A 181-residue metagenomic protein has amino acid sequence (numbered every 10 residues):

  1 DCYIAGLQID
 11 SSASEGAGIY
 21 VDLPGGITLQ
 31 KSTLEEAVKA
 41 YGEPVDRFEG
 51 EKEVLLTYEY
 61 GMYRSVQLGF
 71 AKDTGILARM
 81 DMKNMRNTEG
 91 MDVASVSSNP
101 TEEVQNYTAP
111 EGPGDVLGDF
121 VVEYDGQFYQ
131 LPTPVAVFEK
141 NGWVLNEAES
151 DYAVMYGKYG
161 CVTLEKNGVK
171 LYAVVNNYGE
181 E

Functional and structural regions predicted by a protein language model:
D1-G6, S32-A109, A136-E180: A cross-family detector of function-defining hotspots
L7-L29, Y41-G42, E49-E51: Non-cytosolic head/periplasmic domains of membrane-anchored proteins
S12, G16, N99, N106-A109 (+2 more regions): Amphipathic, alpha-helical segments enriched in basic
Y20-L23, V45, V104, P110-G112 (+1 more regions): Generic detector of short, locally flexible boundary/turn motifs and exposed helical patches
Y20-T28, F120-F128, C161: Second-shell loop/turn segments in exported
Q30-K31, P132: Short gly/acidic/polar-rich coil/turn motifs that serve as flexible hinges in modular proteins
E111-G142, N146-A148: N-terminal export/targeting and maturation segments
